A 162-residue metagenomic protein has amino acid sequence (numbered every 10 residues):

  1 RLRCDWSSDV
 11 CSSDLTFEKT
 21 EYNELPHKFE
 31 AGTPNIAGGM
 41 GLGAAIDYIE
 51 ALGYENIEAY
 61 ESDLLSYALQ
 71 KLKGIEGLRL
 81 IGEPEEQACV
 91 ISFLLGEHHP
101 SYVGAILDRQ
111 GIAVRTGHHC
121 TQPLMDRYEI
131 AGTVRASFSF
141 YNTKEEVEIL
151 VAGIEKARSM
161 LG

Functional and structural regions predicted by a protein language model:
R1-V10: Single conserved hydrophobic/aromatic residue that forms the stacking wall/gate of nucleotide- or nucleobase-binding
T16, T20-I36: A short glycine-threonine-serine/GTX helix/turn-capping micro-motif
E21, E83-E85, R127-A131: Short, flexible turn/loop "capping" segments at secondary-structure junctions
P26, A88-V90, A131-R135: Short, solvent-exposed beta-strand edge segments and adjacent coil->beta transition regions
E30, I49-H99: Conserved small-domain helix->loop->beta segment predominantly found in fold-type I
A37-A44, I91: Well-ordered alpha-helical segments within folded domains of soluble proteins
G43, G104, R109-A113, T121-G162: PLP-dependent enzyme catalytic core of the Aspartate aminotransferase-like
